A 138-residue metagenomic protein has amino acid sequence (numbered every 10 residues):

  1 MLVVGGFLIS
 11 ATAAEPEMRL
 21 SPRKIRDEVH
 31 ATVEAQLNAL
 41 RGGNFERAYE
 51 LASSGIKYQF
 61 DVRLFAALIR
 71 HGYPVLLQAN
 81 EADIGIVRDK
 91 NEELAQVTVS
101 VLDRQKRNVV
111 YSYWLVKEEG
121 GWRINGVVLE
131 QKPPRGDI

Functional and structural regions predicted by a protein language model:
M1-F7: Bacterial N-terminal signal peptides
F7, Y73-V75, E118: Short, structurally constrained coil/turn elements that cap an alpha-helix or connect an alpha-helix to the following
L8-S10, Q36: Short, intrinsically disordered, low-complexity terminal segments
A11-P16: Boundary at the C-terminal end of the N-terminal hydrophobic targeting segment
R19-A31, A35-L94: Short solvent-exposed beta->alpha transition segments
G85-I138: Exposed beta-sheet edge and beta->alpha loop/turn motif
